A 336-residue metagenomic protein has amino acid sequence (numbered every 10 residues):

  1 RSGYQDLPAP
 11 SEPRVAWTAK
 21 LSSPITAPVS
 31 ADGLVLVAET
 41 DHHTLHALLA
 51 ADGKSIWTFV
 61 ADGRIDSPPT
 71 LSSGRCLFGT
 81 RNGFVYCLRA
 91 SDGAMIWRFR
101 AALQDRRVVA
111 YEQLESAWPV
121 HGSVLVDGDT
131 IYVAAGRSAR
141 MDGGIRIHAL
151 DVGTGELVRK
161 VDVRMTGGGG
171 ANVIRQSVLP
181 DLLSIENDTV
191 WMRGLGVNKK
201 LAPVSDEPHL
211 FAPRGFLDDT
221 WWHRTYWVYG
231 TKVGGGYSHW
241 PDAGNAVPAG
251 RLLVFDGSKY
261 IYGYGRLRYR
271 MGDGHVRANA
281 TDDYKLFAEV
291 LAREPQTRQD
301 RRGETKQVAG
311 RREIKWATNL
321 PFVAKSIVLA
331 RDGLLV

Functional and structural regions predicted by a protein language model:
R1-V336: Noncatalytic, solvent-exposed loop/strand surfaces of beta-propeller-type extracellular/periplasmic domains
